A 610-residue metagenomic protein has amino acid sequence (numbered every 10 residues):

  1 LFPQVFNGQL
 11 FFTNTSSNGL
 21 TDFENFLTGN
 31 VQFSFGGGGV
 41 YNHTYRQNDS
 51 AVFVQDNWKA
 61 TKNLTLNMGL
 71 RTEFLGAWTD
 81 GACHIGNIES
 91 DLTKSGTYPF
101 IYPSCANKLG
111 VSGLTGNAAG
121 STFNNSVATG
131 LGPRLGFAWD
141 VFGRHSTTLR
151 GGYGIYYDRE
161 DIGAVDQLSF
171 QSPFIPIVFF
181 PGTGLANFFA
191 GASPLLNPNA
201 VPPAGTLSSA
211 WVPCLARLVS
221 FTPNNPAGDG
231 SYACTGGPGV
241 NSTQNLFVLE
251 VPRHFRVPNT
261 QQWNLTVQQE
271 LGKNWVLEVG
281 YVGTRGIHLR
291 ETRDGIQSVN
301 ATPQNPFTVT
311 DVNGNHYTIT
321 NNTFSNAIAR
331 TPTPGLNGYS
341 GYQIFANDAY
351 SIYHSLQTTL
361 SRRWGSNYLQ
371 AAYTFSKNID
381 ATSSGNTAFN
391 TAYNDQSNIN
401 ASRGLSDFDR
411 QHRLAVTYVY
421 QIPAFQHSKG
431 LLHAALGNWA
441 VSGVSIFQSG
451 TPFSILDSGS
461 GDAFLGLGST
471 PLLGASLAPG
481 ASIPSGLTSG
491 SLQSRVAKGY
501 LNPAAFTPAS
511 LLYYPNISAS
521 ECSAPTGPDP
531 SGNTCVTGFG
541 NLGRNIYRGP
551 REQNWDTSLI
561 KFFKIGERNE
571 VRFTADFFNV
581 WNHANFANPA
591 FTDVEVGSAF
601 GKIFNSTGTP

Functional and structural regions predicted by a protein language model:
L1, L70-C83, G152-E160, V282-R285 (+1 more regions): Short, solvent-exposed turn/loop segments enriched in Gly/Ser/Thr/Pro and often Arg
L1-F142, A388-T391: Signature of Gram-negative outer-membrane beta-barrel scaffolds
F2-G38, N87-L109, F170-V240, F307-T310 (+2 more regions): Core domains of carbohydrate- and sulfate-ester-processing enzymes
A51, N57, G69, G132-W139 (+8 more regions): Short, well-ordered alpha-helical packing segments
N63, L75-A77, V212, N224-P610: Short, solvent-exposed micro-motifs at the edges of structured domains
G81-H84, A164-Q167, N386, P589-A590: Short, glycine/charged-enriched secondary-structure capping and boundary segments
T122-I162, N259, Q269-N274, L405-Q426: Repeat-solenoid scaffold signature
S146-L185, I287-R293, V441-F447, T451: Surface-exposed extracellular loop regions of Gram-negative outer-membrane beta-barrel proteins, predominantly
